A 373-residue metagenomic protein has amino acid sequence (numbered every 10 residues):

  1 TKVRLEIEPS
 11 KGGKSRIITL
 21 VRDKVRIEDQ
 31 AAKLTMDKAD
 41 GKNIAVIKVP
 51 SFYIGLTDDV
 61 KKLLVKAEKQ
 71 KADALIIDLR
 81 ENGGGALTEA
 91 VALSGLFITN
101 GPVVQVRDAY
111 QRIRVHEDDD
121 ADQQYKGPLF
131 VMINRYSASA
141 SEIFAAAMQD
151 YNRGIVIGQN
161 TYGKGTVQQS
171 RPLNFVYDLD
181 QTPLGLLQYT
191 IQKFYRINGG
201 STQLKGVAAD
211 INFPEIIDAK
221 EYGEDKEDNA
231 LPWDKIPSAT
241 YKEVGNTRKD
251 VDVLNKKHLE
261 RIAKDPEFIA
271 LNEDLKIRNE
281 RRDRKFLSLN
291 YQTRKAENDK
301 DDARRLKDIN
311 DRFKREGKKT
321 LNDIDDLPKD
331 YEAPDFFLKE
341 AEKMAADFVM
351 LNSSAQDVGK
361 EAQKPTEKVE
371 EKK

Functional and structural regions predicted by a protein language model:
T1, R135, Q188-R196, A341: A short, hydrophobic secondary-structure junction motif
T1-Y177, D330: Cleft-lining beta-strand/loop regions that shape enzyme active-site pockets
K14, E28, N43, P183-T190 (+2 more regions): A generic structural signal for well-ordered coil/turn residues at beta-strand boundaries that shape enzyme active-site
V21-D23, P50, Q192, P214 (+1 more regions): A structural detector for beta-sheet-dominated domains
A92, A121-Y125, D178-P183, W233-Y241: A general structural signal for short secondary-structure boundary/capping elements
N152, I157-Y222: Polar, glycine-rich mid-to-C-terminal structural blocks that act as macromolecule-binding/assembly scaffolds
R196-K372: Conserved functional hotspot residues or short segments at active or partner-binding sites across diverse domains
